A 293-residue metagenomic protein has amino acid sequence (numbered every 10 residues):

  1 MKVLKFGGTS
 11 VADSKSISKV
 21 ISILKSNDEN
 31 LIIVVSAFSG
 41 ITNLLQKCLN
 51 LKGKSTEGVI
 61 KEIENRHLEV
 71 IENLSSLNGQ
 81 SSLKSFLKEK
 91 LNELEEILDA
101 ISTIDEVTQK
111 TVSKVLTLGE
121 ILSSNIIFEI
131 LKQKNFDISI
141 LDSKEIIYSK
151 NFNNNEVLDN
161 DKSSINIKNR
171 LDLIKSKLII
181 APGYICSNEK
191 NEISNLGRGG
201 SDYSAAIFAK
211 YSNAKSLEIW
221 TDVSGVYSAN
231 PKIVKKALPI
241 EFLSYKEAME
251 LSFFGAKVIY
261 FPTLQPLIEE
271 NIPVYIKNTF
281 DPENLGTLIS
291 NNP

Functional and structural regions predicted by a protein language model:
M1-L264: Nucleotide/pyrophosphate-binding catalytic subdomain
Y245-P293: A conserved active-site cap/scaffold subdomain adjacent to cofactor or substrate pockets
